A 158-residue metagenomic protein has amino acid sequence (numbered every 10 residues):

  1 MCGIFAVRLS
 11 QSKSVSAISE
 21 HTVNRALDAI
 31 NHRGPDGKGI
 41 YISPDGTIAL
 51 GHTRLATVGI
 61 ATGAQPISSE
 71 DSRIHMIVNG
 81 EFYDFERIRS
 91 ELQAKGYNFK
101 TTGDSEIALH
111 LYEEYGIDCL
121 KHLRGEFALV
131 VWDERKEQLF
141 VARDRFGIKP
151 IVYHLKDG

Functional and structural regions predicted by a protein language model:
M1-G158: N-terminus-centric sequence/structural signature that marks the extreme N-terminus and adjacent "lid/interface" module
